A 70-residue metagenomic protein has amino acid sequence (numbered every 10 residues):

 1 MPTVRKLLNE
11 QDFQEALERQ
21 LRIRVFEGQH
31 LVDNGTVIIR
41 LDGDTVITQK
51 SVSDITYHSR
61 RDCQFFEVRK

Functional and structural regions predicted by a protein language model:
P2-K70: Conserved RNA-binding domains used in RNP assembly and mRNA/RNA metabolism
